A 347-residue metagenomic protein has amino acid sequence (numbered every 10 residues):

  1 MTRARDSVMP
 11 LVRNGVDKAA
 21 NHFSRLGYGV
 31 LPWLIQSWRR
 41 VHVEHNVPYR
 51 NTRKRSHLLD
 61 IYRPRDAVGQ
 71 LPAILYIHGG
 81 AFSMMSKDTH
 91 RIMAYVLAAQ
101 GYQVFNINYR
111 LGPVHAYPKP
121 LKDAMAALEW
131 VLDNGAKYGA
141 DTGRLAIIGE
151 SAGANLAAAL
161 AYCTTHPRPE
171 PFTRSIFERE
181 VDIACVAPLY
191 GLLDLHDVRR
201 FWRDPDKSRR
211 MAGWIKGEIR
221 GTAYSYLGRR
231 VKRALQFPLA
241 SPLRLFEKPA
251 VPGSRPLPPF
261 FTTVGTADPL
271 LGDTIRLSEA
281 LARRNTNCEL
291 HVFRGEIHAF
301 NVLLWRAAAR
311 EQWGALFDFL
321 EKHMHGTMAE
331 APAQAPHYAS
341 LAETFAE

Functional and structural regions predicted by a protein language model:
T2-E347: Alpha/beta-hydrolase superfamily serine-hydrolase fold, recognizing
